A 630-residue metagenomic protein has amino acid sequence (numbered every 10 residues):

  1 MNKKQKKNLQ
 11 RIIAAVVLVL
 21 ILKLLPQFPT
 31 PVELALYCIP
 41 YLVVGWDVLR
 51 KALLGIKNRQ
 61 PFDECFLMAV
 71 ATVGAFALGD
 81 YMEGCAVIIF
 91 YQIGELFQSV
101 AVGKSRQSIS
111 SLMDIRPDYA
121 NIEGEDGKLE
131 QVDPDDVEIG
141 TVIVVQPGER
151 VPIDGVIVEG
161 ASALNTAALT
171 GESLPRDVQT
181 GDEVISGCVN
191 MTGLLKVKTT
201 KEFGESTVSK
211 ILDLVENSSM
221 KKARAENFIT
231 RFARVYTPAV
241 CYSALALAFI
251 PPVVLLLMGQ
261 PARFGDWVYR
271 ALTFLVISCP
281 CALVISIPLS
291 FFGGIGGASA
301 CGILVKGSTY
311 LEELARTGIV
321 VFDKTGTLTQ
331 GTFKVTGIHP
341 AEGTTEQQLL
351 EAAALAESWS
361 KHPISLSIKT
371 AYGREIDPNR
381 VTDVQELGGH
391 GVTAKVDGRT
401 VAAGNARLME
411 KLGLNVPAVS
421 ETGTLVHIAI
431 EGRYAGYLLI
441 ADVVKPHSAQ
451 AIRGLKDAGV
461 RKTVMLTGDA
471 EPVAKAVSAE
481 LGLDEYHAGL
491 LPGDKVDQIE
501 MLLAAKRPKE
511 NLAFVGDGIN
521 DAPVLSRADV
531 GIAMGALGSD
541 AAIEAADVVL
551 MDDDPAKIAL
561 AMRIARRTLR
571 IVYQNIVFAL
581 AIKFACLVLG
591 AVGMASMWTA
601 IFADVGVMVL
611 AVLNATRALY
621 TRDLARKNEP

Functional and structural regions predicted by a protein language model:
M1-A14, Y236: N-terminal membrane topogenic signal
N2, L20-P29, D47, K51-G55 (+10 more regions): Membrane-embedded alpha-helical bundles of multi-pass transporters
I13-V16, N227-M258, A271-F291, Y573-F602: Bilayer-spanning, highly hydrophobic alpha-helical transmembrane segments
Q27, L36-E123, D136-I143, R150 (+5 more regions): Actuator/coupling domain of P-type ATPases
A52, D80, A101, A120 (+26 more regions): Residue-level signature of catalytic and energy-coupling elements of molecular machines, predominantly ATP/GTP-dependent
L53-P61, F97-S110, L289-S308, T616-P630: Juxtamembrane helix-loop transition segments at the membrane interface in multi-pass membrane proteins
D63-M68, S108-E123, A298-T325: Membrane-cytosol interface motif
S111-L112, D126, S308-V530, R563-R566 (+1 more regions): Cytosolic catalytic headpiece
